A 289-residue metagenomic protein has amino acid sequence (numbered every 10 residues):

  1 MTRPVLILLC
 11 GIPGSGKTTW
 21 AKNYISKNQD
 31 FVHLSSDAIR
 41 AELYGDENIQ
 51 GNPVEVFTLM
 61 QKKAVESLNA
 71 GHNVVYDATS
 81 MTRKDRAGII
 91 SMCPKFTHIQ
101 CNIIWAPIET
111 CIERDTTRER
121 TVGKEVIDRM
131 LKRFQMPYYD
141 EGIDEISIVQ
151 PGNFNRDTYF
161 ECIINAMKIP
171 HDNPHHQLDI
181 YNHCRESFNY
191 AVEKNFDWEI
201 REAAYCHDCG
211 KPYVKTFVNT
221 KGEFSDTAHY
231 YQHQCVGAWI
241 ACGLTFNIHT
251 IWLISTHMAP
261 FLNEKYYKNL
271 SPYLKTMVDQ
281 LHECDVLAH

Functional and structural regions predicted by a protein language model:
M1-R3, S67: Phosphate-binding P-loop
L6-L8: Short hydrophobic/aromatic beta-strand immediately N-terminal to the Walker A/P-loop
C10, S15, I108-Y159: Conserved GTP-binding G-domain of TRAFAC-class P-loop NTPases and closely related GTPase folds
T19-H72: Conserved substrate/cofactor phosphate-moiety recognition/catalytic segment in nucleotide-dependent phosphotransferases
Y76-I89: Acidic, metal-coordinating catalytic cores used for nucleic-acid/nucleotide bond scission and strand-transfer chemistry
T97-C111: Conserved phosphate-donor/acceptor-positioning beta-strand/loop module used by diverse small-molecule
V149-S225: Acidic/His-rich, divalent-metal-binding segments that scaffold phosphate/diphosphate chemistry
Y190-H289: Divalent metal-dependent catalytic cores for phosphoryl transfer on phosphate-bearing substrates
